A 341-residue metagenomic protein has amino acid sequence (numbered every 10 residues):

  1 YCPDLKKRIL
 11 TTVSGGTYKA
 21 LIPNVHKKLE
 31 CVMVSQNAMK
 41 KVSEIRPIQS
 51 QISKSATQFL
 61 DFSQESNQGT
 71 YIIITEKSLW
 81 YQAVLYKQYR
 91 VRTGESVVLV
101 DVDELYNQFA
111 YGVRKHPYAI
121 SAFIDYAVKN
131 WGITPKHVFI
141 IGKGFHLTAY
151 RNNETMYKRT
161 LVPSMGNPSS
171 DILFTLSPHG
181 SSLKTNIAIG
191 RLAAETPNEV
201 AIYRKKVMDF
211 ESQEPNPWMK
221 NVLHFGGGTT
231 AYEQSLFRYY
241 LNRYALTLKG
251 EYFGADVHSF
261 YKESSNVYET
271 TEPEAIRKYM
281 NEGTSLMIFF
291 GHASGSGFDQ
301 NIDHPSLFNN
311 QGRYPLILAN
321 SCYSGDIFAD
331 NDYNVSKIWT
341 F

Functional and structural regions predicted by a protein language model:
Y1-F341: Cysteine-dependent hydrolase recognition
